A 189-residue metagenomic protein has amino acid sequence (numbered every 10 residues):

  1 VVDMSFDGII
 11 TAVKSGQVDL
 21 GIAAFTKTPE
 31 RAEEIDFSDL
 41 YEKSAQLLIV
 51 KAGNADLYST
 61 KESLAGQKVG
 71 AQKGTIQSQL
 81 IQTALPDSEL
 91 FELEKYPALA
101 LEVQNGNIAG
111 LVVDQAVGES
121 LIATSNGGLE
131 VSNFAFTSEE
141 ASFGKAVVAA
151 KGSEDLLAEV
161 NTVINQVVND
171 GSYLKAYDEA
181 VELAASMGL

Functional and structural regions predicted by a protein language model:
V1-A24: Extracytoplasmic small-molecule ligand-binding "clamshell" domains of the periplasmic binding protein/Venus flytrap
V1-S5, A71, S88-K95: Short beta-strand-to-loop elements that line the ligand-binding cleft of bilobed periplasmic-binding protein-like
V13-K14, L64, V103-Q104, V147 (+1 more regions): Hydrophobic residues within well-ordered alpha-helices
A24-E34, L80-T83, A109-A141: A ligand-binding cleft/hinge motif common to bilobed small-molecule-binding domains
S38, K51-K68: Flexible hinge/capping segments at coil-to-helix
K43-V50, A123-T162, A185-L189: Periplasmic-binding protein-like
A52-T60, F91, G152-A158: Short helix-loop capping/hinge motifs at secondary-structure junctions, enriched in acidic/polar residues
I76-L90, E130-A135, T162-L189: Ligand-binding clefts/hinges and TM-proximal coupling segments of bilobed small-molecule sensing domains
